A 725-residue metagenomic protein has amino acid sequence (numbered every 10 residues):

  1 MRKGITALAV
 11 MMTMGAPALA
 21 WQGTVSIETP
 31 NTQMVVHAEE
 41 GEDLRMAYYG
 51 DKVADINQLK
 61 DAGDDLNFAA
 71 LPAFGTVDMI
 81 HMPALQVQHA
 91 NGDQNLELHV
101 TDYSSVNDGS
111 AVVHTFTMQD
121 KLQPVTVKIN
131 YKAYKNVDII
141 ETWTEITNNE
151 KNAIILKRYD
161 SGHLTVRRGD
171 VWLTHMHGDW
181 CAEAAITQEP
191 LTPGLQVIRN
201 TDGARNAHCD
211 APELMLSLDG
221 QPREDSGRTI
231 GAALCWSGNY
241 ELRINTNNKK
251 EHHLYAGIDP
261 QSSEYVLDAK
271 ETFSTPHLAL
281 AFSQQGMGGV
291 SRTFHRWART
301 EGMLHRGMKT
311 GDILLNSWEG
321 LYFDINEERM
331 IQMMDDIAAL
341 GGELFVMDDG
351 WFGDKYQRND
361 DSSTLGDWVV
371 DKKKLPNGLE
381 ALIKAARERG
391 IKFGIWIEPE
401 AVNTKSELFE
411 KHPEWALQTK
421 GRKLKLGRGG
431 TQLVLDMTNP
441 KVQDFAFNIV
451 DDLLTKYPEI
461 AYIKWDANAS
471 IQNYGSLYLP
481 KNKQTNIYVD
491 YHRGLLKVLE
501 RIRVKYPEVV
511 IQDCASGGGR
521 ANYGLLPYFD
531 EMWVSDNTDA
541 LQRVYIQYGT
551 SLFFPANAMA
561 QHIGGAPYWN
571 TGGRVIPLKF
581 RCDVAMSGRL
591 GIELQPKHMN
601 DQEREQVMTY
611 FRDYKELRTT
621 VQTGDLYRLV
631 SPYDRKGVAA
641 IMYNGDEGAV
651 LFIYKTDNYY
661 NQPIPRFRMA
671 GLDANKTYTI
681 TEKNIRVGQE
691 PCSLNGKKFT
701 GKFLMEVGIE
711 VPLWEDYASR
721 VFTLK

Functional and structural regions predicted by a protein language model:
W21-V36, E42-N245, Q261, T677-E690: Polysaccharide-binding surfaces and accessory modules of carbohydrate-active proteins
N31, L214-L216, E224, S631-A674: Carbohydrate-binding surface patches
N31, N95-L98, Y265-Q284, Y717-L724: Short Pro-Gly-centered flexible turn/kink motifs
N31, T144, K270, A386 (+4 more regions): Conserved, mostly hydrophobic/aromatic
G75-E97, S226-G238, A281-H305, G342-D349 (+3 more regions): Glycine-rich, aromatic-flanked loop segments that form ligand/cofactor-binding clefts across common enzyme folds
G302, M308-N448, Y457, Y462: Aromatic-lined carbohydrate-binding/catalytic grooves of carbohydrate-active enzymes
P376-G378, E410-H412, A416-K579, R589 (+2 more regions): Active-site neighborhood of glycoside hydrolase catalytic domains
D657-K725: C-terminal beta-sandwich/jelly-roll accessory domains of carbohydrate-active enzymes
